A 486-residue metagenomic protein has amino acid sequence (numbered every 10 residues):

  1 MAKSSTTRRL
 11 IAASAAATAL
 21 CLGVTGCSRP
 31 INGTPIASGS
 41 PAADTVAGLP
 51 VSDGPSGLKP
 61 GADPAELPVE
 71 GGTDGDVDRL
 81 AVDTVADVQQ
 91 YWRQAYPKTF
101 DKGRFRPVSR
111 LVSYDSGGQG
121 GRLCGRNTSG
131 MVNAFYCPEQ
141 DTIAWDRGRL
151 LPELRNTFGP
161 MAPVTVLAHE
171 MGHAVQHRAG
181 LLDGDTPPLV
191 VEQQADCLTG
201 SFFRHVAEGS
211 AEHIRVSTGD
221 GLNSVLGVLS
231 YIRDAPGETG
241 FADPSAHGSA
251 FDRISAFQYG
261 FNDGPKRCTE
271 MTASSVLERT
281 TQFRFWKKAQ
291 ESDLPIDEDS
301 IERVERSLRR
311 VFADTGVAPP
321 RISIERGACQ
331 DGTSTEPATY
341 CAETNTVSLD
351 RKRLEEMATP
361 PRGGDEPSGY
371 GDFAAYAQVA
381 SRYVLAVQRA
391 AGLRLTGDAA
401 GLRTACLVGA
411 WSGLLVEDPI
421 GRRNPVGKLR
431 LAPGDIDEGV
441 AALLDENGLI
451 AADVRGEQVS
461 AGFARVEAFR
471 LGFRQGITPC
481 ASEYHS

Functional and structural regions predicted by a protein language model:
L22-G26: C-terminal motif of bacterial Sec signal peptides marking the signal peptidase cleavage site
S28-I31: Bacterial signal peptide processing site
D53-L58, D234-P319, G448-S486: Pan-zinc metallopeptidase signature
E70, T84-D87, T99-L123, V190 (+5 more regions): Acidic helix-start/capping segments at beta-turn-to-alpha-helix junctions
A95-P97, E192, D196-D234, A405-G448: Short helix/loop segments within enzyme catalytic domains that coordinate or immediately flank catalytic cofactors
S116-A144, I324-S348, E355-M357: Catalytic zinc-binding patch centered on the HExxH motif and its immediate surroundings that defines zinc-dependent
G148-T165, D185-P187, E356-A377, G392-D398: Short pre-active-site segment immediately N-terminal to the catalytic Zn-binding motif
M171-T186, S201-A207, R382-G397, W411-E417: Catalytic Zn2+-binding segment of zinc metalloproteases
